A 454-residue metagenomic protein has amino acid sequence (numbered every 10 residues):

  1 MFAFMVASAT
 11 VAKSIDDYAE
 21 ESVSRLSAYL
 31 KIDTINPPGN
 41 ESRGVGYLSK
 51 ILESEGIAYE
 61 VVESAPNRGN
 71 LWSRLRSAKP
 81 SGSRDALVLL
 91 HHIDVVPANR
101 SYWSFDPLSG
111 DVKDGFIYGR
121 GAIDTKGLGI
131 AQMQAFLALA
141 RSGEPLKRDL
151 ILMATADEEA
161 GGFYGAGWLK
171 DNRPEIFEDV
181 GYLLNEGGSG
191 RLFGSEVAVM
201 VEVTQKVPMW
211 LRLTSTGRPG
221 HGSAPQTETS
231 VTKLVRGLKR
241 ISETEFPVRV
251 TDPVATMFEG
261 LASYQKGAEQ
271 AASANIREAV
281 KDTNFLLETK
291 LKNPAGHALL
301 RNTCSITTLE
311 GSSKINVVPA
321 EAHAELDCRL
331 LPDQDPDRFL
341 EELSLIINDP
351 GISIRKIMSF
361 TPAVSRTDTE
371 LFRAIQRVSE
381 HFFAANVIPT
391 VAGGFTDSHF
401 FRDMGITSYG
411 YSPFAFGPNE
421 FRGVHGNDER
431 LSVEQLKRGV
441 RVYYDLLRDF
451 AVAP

Functional and structural regions predicted by a protein language model:
M1-V6: Bacterial N-terminal signal peptides
A9-T10: Cleavable N-terminal signal peptides
K13-A122, K126, L139-R148: Acidic/His- and Gly-rich active-site-bordering loop/insert found across diverse amide/peptide-bond hydrolases
V23-T34, T214-G217, P350-M358: Acidic/histidine-rich, surface-exposed loop or edge segments in extracytoplasmic proteins
P80-R84, S189-F193, V250-S313, A320 (+2 more regions): An extended, acidic, His-containing surface patch that forms the Zn2+-binding/catalytic region of metallohydrolases
F116-I117, I123-M200: Acidic/histidine-rich catalytic neighborhood of metal-dependent amide-processing enzymes
G167-L169, R218, S223-P247: A short core secondary-structure module
E228, F339-I347: Short amphipathic alpha-helices in soluble, non-transmembrane regions that often serve as interface/regulatory elements
